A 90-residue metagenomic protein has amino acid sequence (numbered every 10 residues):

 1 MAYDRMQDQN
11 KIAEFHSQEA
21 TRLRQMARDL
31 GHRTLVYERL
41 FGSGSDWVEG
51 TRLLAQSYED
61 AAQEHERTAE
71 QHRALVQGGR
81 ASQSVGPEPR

Functional and structural regions predicted by a protein language model:
M1-Q25: Short, charge/polar-rich alpha-helical segments
M1-R5, Q9, H32, A81 (+1 more regions): Amphipathic repeat-derived elements
Q7, K11-E14, G42, D46-E49 (+2 more regions): Register-specific recognition of a single heptad position within extended alpha-helical repeats
R24-L53: Short E/K-rich amphipathic alpha-helical oligomerization segments
V36, F41-S43, A61, G78 (+1 more regions): Alpha-helix boundary/interfacial micro-motifs
H65-R90: Long amphipathic alpha-helical coiled-coil segments
